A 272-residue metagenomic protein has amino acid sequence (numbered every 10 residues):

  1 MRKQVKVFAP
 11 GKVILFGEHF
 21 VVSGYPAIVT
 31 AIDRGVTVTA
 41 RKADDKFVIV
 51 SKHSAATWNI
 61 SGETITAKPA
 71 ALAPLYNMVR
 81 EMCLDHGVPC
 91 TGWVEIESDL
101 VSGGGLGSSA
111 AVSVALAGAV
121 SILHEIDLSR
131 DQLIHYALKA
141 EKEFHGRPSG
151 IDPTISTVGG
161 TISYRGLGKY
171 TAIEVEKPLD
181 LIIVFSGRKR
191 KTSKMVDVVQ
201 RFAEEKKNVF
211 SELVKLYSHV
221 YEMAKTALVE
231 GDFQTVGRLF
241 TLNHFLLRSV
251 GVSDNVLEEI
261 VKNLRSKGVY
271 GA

Functional and structural regions predicted by a protein language model:
M1-F16, V21, V29, T37-V88 (+3 more regions): C-terminal nucleotide
S23, G103-G104: Conserved protein kinase catalytic core
P26: Conserved, well-ordered active-site substructure
V79-G103: Glycine- and acidic-rich phosphate- and metal-coordinating loops
G104-R130: DPxDG-like acidic metal-binding loop motif
